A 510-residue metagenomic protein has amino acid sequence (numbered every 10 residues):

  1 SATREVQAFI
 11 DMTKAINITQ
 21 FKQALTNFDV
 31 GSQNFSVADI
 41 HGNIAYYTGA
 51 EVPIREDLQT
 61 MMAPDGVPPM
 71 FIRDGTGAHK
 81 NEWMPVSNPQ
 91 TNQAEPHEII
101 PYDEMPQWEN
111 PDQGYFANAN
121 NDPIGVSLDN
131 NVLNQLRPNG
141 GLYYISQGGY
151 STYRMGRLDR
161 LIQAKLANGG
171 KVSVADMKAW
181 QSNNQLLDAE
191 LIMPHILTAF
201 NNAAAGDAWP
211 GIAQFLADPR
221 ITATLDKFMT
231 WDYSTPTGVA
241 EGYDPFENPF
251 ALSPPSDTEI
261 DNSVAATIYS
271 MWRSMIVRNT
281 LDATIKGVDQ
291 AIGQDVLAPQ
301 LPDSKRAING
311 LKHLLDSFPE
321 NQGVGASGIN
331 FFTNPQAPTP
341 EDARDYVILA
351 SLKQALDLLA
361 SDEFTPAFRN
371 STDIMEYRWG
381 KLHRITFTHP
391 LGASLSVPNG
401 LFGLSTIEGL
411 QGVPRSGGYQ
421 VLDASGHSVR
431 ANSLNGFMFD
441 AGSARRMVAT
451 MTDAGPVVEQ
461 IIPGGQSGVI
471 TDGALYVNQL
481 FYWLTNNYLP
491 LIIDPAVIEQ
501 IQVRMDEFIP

Functional and structural regions predicted by a protein language model:
S1-P194, A217, A223-P510: C-terminal/peripheral segments of proteins
L197-Q214, T222: Large, well-folded core regions of big proteins
